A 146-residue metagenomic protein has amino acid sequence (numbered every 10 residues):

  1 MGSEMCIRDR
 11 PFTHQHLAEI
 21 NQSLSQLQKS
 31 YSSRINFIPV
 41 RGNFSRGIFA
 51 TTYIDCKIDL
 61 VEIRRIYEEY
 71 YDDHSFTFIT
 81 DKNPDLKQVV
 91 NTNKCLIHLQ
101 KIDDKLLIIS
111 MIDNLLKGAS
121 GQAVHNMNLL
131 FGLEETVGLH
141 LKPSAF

Functional and structural regions predicted by a protein language model:
M1-I7: Short, small-residue-biased leader/transition segments that mark boundaries at the very start of proteins
S3, I38-G42, N126-F131: Short N-terminal helix-initiation segments at or just after the protein's N-terminus
I7, S32, P39, K82-L86 (+1 more regions): Short, well-ordered helical secondary-structure segments
P11-L17, K117-Q122: A glycine-rich, Thr/Ser-enriched phosphate-binding loop motif common to dinucleotide/cofactor-binding enzymes
F12-I79: C-terminal substrate-binding/catalytic lobe of Rossmann-fold NAD(P)-dependent dehydrogenases
A50-F146: C-terminal active-site/capping subdomain that shapes the small-molecule cofactor and substrate pocket of enzyme
